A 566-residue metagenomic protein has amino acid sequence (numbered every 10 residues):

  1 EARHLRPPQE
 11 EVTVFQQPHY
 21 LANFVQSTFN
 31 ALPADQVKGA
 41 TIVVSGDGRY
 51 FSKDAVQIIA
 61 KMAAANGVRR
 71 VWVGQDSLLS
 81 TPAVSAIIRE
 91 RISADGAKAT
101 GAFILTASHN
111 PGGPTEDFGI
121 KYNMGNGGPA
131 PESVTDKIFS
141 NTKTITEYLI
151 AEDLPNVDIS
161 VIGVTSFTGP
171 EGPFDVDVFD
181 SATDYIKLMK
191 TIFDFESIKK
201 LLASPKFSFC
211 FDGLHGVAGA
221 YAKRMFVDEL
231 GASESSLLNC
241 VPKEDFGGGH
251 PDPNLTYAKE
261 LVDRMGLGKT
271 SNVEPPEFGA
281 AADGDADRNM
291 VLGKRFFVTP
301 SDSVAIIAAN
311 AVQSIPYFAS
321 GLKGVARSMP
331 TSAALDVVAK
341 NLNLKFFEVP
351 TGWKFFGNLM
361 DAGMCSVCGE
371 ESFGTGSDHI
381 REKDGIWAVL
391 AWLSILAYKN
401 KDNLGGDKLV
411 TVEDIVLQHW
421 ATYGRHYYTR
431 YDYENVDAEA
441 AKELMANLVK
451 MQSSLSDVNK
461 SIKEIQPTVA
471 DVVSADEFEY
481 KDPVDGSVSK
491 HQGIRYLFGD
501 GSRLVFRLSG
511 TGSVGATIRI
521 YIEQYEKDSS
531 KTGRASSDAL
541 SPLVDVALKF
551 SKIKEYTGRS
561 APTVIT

Functional and structural regions predicted by a protein language model:
E1-M62, E171-F209, E229: An N-terminal, well-structured beta->alpha segment
V12-F24, D54, L79, P129 (+16 more regions): Conserved active-site and cofactor/substrate-binding residues in soluble primary-metabolism enzymes
K38, V43-E116, A182, R224-V291: N-terminal small/polar loop signature for handling phosphorylated ligands or for N-terminal nucleophile
V44, V84, F103, H109 (+11 more regions): Buried hydrophobic positions in well-ordered alpha/beta secondary-structure cores of metabolic enzymes
V44-G48, Q75, M124, F211-G213 (+2 more regions): Short glycine-centered, acidic/aromatic-flanked micro-motifs in structured strand/loop junctions that mark active-site
D76-L78, S133-S181, M290-G376: Proline/glycine-rich low-complexity loops and linkers
D95, P114-V273: Gly/Ser/Thr-enriched, mixed-charge loops and adjacent short helices that form phosphate/oxyanion-binding elements
P276-F278, A282, V291-K294, S314-R519 (+3 more regions): Phosphate-binding and adjacent anionic-ligand microenvironments
